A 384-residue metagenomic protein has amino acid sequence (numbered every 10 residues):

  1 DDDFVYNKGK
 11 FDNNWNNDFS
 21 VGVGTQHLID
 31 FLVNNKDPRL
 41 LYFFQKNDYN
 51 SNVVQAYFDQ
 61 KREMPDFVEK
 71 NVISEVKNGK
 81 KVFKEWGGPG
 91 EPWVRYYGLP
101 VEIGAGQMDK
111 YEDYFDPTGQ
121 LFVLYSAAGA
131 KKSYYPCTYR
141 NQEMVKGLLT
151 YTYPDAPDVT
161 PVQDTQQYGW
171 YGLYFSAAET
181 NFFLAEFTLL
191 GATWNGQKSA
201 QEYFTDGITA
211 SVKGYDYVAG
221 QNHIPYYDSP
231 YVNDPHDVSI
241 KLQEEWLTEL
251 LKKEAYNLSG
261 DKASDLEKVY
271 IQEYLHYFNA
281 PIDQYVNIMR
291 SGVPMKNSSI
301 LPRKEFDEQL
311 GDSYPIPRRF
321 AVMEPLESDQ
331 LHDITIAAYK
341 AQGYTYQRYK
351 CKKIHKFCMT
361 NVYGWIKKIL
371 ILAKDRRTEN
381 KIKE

Functional and structural regions predicted by a protein language model:
D1-E179, G191-S299: Extended ligand-binding clefts on enzyme/binding-domain cores
K61-P117, Y125, E305-E384: Extended, compositionally biased alpha-helical segments that mediate assembly or anchoring
